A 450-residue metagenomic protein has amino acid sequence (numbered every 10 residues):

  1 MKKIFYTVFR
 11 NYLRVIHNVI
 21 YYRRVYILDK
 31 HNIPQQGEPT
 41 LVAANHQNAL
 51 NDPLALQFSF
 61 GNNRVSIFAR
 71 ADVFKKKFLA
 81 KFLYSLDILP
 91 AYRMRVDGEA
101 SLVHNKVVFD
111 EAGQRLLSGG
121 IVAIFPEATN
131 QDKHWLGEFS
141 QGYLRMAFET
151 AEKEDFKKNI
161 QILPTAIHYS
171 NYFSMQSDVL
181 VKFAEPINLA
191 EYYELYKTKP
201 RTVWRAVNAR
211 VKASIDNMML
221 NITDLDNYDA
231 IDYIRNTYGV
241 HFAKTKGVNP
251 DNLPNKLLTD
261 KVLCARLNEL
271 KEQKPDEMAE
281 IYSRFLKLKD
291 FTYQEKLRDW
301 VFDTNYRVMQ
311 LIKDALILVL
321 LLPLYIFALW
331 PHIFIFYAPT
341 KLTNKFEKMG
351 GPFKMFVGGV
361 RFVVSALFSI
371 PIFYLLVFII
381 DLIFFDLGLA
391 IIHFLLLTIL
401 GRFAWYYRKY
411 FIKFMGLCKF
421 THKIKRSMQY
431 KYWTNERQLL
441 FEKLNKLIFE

Functional and structural regions predicted by a protein language model:
K2-T202, V308, L324-E450: Soluble catalytic domains of membrane acyltransferases
T7, R201, R205, Y228 (+7 more regions): Low-complexity, intrinsically disordered regions enriched in charged/polar residues
F148, L163-F173, L180-E185, E194-L195 (+1 more regions): Extended catalytic-interface subdomain
V203, V207, I234-D251, T304-A328: Amphipathic, soluble alpha/beta structural segments
A209-V301: Long, charge-rich alpha-helical interaction segments
A265-F346, V357: Membrane-proximal, non-transmembrane alpha-helical segments
